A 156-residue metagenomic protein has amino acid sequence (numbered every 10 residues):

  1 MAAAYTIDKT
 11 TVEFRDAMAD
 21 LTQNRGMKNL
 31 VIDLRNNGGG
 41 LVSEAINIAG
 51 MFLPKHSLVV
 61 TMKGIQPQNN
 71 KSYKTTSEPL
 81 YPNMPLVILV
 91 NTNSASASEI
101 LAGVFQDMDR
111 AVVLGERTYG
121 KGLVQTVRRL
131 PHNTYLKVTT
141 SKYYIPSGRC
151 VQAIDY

Functional and structural regions predicted by a protein language model:
M1-P131: Cleft-lining beta-strand/loop regions that shape enzyme active-site pockets
V59-T61, Y143, A153: Short polybasic amphipathic segments
V90, T140, S147: Pocket-edge structural micro-motifs
G120, K142-Y144: Glycine-rich beta-alpha junction loops
H132-S141: Short acidic, Pro/Gly- and aromatic-enriched capping/linker segments at domain boundaries
P146-Y156: Conserved functional hotspot residues or short segments at active or partner-binding sites across diverse domains
